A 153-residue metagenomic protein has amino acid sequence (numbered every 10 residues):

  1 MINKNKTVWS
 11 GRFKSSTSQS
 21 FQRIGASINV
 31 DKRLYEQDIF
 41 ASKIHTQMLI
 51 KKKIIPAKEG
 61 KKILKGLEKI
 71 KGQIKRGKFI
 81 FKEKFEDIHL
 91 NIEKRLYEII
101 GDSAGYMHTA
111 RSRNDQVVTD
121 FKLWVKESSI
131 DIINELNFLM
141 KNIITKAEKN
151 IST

Functional and structural regions predicted by a protein language model:
I2-T153: A helix-coil-helix interface module used to build multimeric assemblies and to scaffold catalytic/cofactor sites
